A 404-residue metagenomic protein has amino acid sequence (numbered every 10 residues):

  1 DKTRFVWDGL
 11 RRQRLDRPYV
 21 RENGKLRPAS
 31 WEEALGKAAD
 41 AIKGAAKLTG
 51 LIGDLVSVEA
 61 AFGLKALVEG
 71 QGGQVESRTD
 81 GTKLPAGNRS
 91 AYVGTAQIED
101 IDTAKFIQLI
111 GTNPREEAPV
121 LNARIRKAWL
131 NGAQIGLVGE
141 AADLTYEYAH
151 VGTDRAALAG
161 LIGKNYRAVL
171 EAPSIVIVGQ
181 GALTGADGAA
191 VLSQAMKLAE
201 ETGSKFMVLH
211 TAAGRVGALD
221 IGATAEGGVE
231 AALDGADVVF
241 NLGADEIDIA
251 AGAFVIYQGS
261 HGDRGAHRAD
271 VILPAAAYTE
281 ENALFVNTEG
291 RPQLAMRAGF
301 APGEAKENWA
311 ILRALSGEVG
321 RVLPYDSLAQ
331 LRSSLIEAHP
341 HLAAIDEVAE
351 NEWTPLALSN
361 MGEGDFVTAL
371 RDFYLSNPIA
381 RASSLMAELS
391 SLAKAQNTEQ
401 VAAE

Functional and structural regions predicted by a protein language model:
D1-E59: Catalytic P-loop NTP-binding/switch module of NTPases
F5-R11, L15, Y19, Q71 (+2 more regions): Non-catalytic alpha/beta scaffold blocks inside enzyme catalytic domains
E33, E59-F62, V120, A310: Generic alpha-helix structural propensity
G50, L64-L67, L198, L315: A residue-level signal for conserved active-site and pocket-lining positions in enzyme catalytic cores
G50, L67-Q74, S391, E399-E404: Non-catalytic terminal/interface segments that mediate subunit docking, oligomerization, and allosteric communication
G53, A60, K65, E350 (+1 more regions): Extended, highly charged accessory segments
V58-K65, A186-A190: Short glycine/threonine-rich loop-to-helix capping motif typified by GTGT followed within a few residues by an Asp-Pro
R332-E404: Long, low-complexity segments enriched in small/aliphatic residues
